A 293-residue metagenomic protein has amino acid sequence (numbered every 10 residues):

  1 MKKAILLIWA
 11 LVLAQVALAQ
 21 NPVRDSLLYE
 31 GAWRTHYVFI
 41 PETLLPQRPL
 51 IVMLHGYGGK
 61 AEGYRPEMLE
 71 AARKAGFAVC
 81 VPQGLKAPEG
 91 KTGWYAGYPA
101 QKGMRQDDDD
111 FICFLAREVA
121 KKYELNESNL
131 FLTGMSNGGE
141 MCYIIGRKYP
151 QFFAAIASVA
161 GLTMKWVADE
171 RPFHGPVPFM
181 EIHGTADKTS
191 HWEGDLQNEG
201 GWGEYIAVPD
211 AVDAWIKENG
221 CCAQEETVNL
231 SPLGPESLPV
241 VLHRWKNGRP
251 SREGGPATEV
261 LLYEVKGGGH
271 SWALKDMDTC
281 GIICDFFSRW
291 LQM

Functional and structural regions predicted by a protein language model:
A4-L13: Sec-dependent N-terminal signal peptides
A17-L50, G63, K74, M104 (+10 more regions): A domain-start/cap signature at the N-terminus of enzymes
L44-G90, F153, T163-W166, T189-H191 (+1 more regions): Short substrate-entry loop that stabilizes the transition state in hydrolases
G84-D107: Cap/lid segment of the alpha/beta-hydrolase catalytic domain
Q101-Y123, I144: Alpha/beta-hydrolase active-site loop
L162-F179: Flexible "cap/lid" loop of the alpha/beta hydrolase fold
E181-H183: Short beta-strand/loop motif that positions the catalytic acidic residue of the alpha/beta-hydrolase fold
T185-E226: Accessory cap/linker subdomain of secreted extracellular hydrolases
